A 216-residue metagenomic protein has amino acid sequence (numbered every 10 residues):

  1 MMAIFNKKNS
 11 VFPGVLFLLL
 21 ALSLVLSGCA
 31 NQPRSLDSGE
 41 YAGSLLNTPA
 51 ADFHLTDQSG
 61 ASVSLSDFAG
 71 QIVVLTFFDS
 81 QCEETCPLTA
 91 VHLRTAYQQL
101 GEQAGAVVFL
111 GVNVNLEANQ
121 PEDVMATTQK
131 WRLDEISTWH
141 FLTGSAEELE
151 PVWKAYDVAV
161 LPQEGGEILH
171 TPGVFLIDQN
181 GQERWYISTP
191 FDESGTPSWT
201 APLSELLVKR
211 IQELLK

Functional and structural regions predicted by a protein language model:
I4-L16: Bacterial N-terminal signal peptides that target proteins for export
V25-G28: C-terminal motif of bacterial Sec signal peptides marking the signal peptidase cleavage site
P33-S66, V91: N-terminal "domain-start" segment that seeds a small globular fold
A50-A51, V73, T171-G173: Short loop/turn microsegments at loop-to-beta-strand junctions
S66-L93, F109-L110: Short active-site neighborhood of thiol/selenol oxidoreductases, capturing the structured segment around
A90-V152: Structural microenvironment flanking redox-active thiols in thiol-disulfide oxidoreductases
Q163-K216: Thiol-/selenol-based redox modules, centered on thioredoxin-like and closely related oxidoreductase domains
